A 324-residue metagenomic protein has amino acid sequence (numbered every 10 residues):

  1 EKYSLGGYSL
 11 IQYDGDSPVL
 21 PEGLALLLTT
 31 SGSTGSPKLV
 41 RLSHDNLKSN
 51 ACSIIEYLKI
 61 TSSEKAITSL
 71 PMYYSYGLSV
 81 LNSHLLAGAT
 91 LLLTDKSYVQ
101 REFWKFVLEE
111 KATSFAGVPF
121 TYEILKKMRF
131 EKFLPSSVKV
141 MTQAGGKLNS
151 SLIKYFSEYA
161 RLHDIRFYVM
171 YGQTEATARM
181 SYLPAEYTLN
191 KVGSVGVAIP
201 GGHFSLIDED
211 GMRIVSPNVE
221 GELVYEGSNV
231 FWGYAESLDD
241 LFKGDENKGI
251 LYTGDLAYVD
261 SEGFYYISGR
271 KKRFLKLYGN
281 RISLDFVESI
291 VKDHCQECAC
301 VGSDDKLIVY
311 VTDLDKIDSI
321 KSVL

Functional and structural regions predicted by a protein language model:
Y13-T29, S36, K59-K65: Conserved pre-ATP/AMP-binding loop-to-beta segment of ANL
L24, T30-S33, A66, V107 (+4 more regions): Conserved S/T- and glycine-rich ATP-binding loop of Class I adenylate-forming
A25-C52: Conserved AMP-binding A3 loop
K48-K65, S75-S114, I199: Conserved AMP-binding/adenylation subdomain of ANL enzymes
A112-G117, K126-N190, H203: Gly/Ser/Thr-rich phosphate-binding loop
K147, S181-L183, L189-S237: Adenylate-forming AMP-binding core of the ANL superfamily, especially NRPS adenylation
N218, E222-L284: Conserved ATP-binding/catalytic segment of the ANL
F274, D293-D313: C-terminal boundary motif of the adenylate-forming
